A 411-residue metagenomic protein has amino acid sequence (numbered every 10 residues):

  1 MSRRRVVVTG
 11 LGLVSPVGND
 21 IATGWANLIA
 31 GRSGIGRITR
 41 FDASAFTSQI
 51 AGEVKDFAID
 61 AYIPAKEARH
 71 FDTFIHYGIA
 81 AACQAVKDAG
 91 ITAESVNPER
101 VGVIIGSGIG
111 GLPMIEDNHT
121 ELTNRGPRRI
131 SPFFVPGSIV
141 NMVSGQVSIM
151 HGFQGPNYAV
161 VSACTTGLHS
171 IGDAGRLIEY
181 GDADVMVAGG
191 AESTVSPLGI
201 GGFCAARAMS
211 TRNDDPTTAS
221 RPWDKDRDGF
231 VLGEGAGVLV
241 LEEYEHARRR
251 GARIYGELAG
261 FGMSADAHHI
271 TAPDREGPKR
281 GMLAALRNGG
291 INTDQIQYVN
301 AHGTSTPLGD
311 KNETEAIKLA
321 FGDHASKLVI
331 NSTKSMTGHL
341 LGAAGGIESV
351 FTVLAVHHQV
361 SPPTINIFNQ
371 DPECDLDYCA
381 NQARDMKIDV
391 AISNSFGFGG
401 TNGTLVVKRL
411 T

Functional and structural regions predicted by a protein language model:
M1-E67, A89, E245-E257, V350-T364 (+1 more regions): ACP-dependent fatty acid/polyketide chain-elongation machinery
M1-R4, R37-A80, G110-D173, D182 (+2 more regions): Conserved catalytic cysteine-centered active-site region of acyl-thioester-dependent Claisen-condensing enzymes
R5-T9, G34-G36, D214-G289, Y298: Condensing-enzyme catalytic core mediating Claisen C-C bond formation in acyl metabolism
G10, L28, A82, V103 (+10 more regions): Conserved small-residue
A43-E53, G110-M114, S193-S220, M263-R280 (+3 more regions): Active-site-adjacent elements of ketosynthase-type condensing enzymes
G78-I91, V140-S144, S148-E192, V231-A252 (+2 more regions): Active-site-proximal alpha-helical scaffold in enzymes
A85-N97, A247-I254, M282-Y298, A320-H324: Phosphate/pyrophosphate-binding loops at sites that engage ATP/ADP/AMP, CoA/4′-phosphopantetheine, polyphosphate
N124-S131, H169-G172, R176, Y180 (+5 more regions): Glycine-/small-residue-rich "gating" segment that lines the acyl/pantetheine channel and substrate pocket
